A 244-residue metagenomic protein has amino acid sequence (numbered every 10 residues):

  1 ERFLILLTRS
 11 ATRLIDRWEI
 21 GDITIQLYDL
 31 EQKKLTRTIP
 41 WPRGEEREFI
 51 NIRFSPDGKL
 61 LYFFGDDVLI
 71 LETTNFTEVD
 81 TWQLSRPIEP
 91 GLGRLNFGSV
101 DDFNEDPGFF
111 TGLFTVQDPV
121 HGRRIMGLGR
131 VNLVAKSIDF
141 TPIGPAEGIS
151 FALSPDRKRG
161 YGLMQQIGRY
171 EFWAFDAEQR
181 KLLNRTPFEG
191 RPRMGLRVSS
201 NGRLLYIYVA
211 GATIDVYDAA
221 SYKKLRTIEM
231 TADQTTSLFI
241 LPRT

Functional and structural regions predicted by a protein language model:
R2, D57-K59, D106-F110, D156-K158 (+1 more regions): Short coil/turn segments that connect the beta-strands within blades of beta-propeller domains
I5, Y62, F109-L113, Y161 (+1 more regions): Structural core positions within WD40/WD-like beta-propeller blades
L6-D22, D106-R123: Short, conserved, GDST-rich strand-edge loop motifs in beta-rich repeat architectures
S10-I15, V68-L69, V116-H121, Q166-R169 (+1 more regions): Short glycine/acidic-enriched loop and turn motifs that connect beta-strands
I20-E31, I125-N132, D176: Beta-propeller blade signature
K34-R43, T77-L92, A135-I143, K181-P187 (+1 more regions): A short beta-strand motif characteristic of beta-propeller blades
E46-R53, I88-E105, P145-S154, R191-V198 (+1 more regions): Repeated scaffold domains used in trafficking and secretory/extracellular systems, primarily beta-propellers
Y208-T244: Blade-level signature of beta-propeller repeat domains, shared across WD40, Kelch, NHL, RCC1 and BNR/Asp-box propellers
